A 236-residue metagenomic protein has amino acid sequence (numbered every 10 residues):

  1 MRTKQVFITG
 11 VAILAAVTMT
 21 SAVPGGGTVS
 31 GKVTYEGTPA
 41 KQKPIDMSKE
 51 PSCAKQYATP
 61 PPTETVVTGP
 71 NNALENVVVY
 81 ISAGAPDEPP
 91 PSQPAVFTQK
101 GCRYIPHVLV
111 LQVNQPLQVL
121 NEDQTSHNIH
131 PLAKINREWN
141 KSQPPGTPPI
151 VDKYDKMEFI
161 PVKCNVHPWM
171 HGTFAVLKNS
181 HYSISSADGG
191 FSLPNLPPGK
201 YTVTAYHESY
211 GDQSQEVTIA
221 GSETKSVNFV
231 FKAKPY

Functional and structural regions predicted by a protein language model:
M1-Q5: Positively charged n-region of N-terminal signal peptides that target proteins for export
F7-G10, V230: Intrinsically disordered, low-complexity segments enriched in polar/charged small residues
T9-T18: Bacterial N-terminal signal peptides
A22-Y236: Extracytoplasmic copper-binding redox domains, predominantly the cupredoxin/blue-copper superfamily
